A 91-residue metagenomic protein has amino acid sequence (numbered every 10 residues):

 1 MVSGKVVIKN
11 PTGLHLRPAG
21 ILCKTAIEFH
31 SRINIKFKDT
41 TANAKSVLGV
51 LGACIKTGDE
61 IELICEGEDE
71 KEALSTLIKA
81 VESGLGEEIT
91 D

Functional and structural regions predicted by a protein language model:
M1-K5, E60: Intrinsic-disorder/low-complexity, polar/charged segments enriched in Ser/Thr/Lys/Arg/Asp/Glu/Gln
V7-A53, T57: Compact, glycine-rich, soluble single-domain proteins
D59-D91: C-terminal structural segments of small proteins and small subunits
